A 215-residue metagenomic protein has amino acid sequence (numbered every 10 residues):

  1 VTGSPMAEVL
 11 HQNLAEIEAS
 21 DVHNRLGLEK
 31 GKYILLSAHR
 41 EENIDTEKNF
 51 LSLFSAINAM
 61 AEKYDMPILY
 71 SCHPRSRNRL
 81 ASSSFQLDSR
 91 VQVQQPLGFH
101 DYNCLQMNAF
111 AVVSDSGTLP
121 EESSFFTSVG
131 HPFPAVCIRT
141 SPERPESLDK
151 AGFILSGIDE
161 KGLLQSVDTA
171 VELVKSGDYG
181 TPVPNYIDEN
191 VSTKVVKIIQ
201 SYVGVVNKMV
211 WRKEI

Functional and structural regions predicted by a protein language model:
V1-I215: Nucleotide-activated sugar donor-binding and catalytic core shared by glycosyltransferases and related lipid-linked
